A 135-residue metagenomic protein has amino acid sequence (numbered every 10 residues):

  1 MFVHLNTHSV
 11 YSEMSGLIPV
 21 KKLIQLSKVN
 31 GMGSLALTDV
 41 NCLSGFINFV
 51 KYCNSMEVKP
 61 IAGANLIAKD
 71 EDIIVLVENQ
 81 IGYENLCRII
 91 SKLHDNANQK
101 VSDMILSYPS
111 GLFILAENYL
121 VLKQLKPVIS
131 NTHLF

Functional and structural regions predicted by a protein language model:
M1-F135: Phosphodiester-processing cores and adjacent nucleic acid-binding clamps
